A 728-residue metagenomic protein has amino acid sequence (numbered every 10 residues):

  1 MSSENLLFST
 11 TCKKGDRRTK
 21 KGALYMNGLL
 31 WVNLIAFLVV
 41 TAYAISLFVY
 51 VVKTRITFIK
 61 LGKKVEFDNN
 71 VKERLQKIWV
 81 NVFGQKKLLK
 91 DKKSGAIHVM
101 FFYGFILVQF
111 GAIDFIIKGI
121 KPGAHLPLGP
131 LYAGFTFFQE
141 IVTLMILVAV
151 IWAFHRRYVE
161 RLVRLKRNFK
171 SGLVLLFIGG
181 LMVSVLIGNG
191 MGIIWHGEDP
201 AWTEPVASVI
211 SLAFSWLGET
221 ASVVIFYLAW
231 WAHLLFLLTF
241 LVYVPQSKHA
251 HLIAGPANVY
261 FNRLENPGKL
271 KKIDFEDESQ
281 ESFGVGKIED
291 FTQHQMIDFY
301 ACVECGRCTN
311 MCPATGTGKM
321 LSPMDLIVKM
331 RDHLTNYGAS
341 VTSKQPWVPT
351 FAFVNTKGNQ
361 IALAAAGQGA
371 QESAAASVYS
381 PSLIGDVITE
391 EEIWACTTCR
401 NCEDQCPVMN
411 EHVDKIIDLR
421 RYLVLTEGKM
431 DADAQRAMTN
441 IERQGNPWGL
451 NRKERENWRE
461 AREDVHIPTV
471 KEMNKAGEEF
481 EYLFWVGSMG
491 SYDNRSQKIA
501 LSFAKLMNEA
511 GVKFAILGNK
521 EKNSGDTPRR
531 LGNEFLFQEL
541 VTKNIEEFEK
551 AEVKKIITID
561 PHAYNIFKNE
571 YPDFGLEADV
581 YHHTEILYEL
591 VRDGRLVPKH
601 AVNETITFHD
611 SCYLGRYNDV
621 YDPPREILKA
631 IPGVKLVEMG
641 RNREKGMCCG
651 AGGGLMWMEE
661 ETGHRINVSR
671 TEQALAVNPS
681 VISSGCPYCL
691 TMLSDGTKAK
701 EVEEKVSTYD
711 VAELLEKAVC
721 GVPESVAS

Functional and structural regions predicted by a protein language model:
Y25-W152, V159, D290-F299, L321 (+4 more regions): Iron-sulfur-cluster electron-transfer modules
V39-S46, L147, G179-G180, V224-Y260: Alpha-helical membrane-embedded segments
L47-V65, K118-K121, A153-G172, I187-W202 (+4 more regions): Juxtamembrane/interface segments at transmembrane-helix termini
V99-F110, V174-H196: Hydrophobic alpha-helical membrane-insertion segments
G119-G134, M191-I225: Membrane-interfacial helical/loop segments at transmembrane boundaries in membrane proteins
G268-M324: Non-transmembrane accessory domains of multi-pass membrane transporters/channels
C302-C308, C312, L326, C396-C402 (+6 more regions): Short cysteine clusters
V486-H582, Y613-A630, V634-S728: Cofactor-cradling patches in redox/metallo enzymes
